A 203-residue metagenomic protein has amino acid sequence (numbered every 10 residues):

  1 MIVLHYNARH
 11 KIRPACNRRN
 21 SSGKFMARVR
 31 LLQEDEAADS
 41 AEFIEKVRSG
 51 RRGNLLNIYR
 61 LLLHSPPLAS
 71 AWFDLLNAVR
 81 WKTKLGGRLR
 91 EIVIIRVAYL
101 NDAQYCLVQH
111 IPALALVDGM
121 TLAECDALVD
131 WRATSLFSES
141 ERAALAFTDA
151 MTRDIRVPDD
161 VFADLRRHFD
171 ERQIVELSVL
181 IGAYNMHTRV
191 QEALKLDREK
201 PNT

Functional and structural regions predicted by a protein language model:
M1-F25: Short, intrinsically disordered or compositionally biased N-terminal tails of bacterial proteins
N17-G87, I111-P112, L116: Mobile cap/lid helix-loop segments that border enzyme active or cofactor-binding sites and regulate substrate access
N57-L61, G87-N101, V175-S178: Alpha-helical scaffold segments that form or flank carboxylate-/histidine-based iron centers
L89-L122: Conserved alpha-helical segments that form or flank metal/cofactor-binding pockets of metalloenzymes
A115-L116, M120-T121, L128, Q191-T203: C-terminal end-helix/capping segment
T121, C125-A143: A contiguous pocket-lining binding segment that forms or flanks enzyme active sites
L136-S178: Acidic/histidine-rich alpha-helical segments that form the ligand environment of transition-metal centers
V161, E171-R198: Preference for long, well-ordered alpha-helical segments
